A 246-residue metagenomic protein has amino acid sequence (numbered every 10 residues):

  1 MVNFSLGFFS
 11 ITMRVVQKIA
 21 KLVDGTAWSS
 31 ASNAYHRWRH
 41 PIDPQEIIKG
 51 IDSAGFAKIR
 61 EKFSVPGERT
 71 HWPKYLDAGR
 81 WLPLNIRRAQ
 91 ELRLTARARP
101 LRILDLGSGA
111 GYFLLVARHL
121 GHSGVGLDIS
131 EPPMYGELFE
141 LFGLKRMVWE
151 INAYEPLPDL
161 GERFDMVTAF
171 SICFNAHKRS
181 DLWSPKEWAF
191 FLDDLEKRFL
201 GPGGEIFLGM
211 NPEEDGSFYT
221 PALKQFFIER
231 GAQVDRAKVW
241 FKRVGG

Functional and structural regions predicted by a protein language model:
V2-T95, L208-M210, S217-F226: N-terminal accessory regions of S-adenosyl-L-methionine
P100-G109: Conserved class I S-adenosyl-L-methionine
Y112, R118-K145, I151-A153: Class I SAM-dependent methyltransferase SAM/SAH-binding core
F113-L115, Y135, N175-K178, E214-Y219: Short catalytic/ligand-binding loop motif for oxyanion handling, primarily in non-cytosolic enzymes, centered on
L157-M166: A short acidic, Gly/Pro-enriched loop at the edge of an enzyme's catalytic core that lines a small-molecule cofactor
M166-P185: A short SAM/SAH-binding and catalytic strip from SAM-dependent methyltransferases
L182-P202: A short glycine-rich, Lys/Arg-flanked "PGG" loop and its adjoining helix->strand segment in the class I
E214-G246: Class I S-adenosyl-L-methionine
